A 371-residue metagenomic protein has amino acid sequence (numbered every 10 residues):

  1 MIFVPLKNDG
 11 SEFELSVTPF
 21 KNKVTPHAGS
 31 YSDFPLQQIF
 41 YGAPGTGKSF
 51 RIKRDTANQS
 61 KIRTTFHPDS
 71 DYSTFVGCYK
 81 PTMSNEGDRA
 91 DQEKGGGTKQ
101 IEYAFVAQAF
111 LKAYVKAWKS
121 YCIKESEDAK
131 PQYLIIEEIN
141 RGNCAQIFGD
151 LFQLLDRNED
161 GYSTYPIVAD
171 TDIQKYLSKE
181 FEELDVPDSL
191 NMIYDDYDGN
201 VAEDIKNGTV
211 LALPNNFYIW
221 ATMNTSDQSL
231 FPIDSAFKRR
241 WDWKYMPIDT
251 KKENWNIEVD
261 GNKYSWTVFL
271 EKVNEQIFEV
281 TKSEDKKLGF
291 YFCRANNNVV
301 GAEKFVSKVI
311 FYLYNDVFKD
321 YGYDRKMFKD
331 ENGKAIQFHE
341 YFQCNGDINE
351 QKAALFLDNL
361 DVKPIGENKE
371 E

Functional and structural regions predicted by a protein language model:
M1-L6: Flexible glycine-rich surface loops and low-complexity tracts that mediate binding to linear polymers
G10, P19-E371: C-terminal regulatory/interaction module of P-loop NTP-utilizing enzymes
